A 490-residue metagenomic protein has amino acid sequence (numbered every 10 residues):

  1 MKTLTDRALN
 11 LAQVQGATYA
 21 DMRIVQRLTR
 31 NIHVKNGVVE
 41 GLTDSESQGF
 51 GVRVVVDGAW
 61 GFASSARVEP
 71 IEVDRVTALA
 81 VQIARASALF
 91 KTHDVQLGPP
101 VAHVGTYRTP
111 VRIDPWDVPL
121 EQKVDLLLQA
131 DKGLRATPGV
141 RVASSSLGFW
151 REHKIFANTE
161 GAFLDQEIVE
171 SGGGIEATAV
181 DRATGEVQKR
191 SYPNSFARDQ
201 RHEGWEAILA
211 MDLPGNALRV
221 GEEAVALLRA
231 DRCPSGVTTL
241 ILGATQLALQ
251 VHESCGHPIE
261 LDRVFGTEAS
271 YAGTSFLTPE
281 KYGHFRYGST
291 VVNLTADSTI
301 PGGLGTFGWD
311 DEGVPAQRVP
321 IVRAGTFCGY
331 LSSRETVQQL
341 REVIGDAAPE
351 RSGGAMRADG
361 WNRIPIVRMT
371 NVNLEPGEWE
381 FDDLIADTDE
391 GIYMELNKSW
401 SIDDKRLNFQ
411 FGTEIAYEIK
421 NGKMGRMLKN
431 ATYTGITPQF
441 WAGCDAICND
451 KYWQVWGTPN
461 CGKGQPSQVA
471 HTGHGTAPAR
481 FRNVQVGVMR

Functional and structural regions predicted by a protein language model:
M1-R490: N-terminal small-residue-enriched
